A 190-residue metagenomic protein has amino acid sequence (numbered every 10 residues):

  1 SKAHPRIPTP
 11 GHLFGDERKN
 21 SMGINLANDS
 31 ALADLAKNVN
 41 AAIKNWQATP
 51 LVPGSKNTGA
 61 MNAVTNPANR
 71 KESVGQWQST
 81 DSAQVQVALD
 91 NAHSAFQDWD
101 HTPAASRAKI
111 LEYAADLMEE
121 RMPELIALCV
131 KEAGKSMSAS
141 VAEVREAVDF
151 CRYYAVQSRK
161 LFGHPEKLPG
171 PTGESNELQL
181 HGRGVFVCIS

Functional and structural regions predicted by a protein language model:
S1-D90, S94, H101, A105-D116 (+3 more regions): Terminal low-complexity tails and localization/encapsulation signals of metabolic enzymes
F96-W99, E132: Secondary-structure edge/capping motif, primarily at the C-terminal ends of alpha-helices and the immediately following
A115-M118, G134: Catalytic core of bacterial c-di-GMP phosphodiesterases, primarily the EAL and HD-GYP domains, capturing alpha-helical
E119-L125: Extended, amphipathic, non-transmembrane alpha-helical segments
A127-R145: Flexible, acidic loop-helix segments that line cofactor/substrate-binding pockets
